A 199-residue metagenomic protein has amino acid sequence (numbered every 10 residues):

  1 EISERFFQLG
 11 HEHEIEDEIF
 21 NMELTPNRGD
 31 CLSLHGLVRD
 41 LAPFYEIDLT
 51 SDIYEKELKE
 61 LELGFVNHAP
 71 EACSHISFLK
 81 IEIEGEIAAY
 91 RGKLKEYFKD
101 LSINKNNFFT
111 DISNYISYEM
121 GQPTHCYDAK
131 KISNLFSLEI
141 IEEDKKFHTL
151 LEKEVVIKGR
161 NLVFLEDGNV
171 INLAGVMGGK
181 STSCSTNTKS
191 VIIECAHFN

Functional and structural regions predicted by a protein language model:
E1-N199: RNA/tRNA-interacting regions in translation and RNA-turnover enzymes
